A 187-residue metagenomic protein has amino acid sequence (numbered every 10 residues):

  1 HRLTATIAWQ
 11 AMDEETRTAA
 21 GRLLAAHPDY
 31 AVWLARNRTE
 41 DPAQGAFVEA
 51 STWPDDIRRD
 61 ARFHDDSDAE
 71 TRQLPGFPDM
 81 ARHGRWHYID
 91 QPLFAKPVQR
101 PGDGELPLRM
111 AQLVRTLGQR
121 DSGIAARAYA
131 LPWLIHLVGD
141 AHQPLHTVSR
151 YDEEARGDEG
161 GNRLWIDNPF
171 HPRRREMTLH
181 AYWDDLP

Functional and structural regions predicted by a protein language model:
R2-L137, P144-P187: N-terminal, motif-rich segments that launch catalysis or mediate targeting to/interaction with membranes, typified by
